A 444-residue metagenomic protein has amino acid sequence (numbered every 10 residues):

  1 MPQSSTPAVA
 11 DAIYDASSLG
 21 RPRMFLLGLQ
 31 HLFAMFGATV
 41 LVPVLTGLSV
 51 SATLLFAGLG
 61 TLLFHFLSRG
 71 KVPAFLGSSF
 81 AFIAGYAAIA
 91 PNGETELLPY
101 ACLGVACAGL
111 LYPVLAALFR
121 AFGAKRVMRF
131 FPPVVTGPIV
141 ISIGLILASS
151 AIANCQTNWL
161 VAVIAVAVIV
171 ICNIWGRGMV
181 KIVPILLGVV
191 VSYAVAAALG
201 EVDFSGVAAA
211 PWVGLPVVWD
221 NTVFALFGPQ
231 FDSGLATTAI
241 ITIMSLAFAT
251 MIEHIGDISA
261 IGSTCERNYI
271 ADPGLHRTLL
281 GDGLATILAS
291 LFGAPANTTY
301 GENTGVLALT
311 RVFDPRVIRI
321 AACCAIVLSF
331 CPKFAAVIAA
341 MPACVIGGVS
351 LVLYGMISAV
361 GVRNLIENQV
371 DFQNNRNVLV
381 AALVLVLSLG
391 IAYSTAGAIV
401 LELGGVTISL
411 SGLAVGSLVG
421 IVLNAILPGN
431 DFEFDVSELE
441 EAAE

Functional and structural regions predicted by a protein language model:
M1-L26, F204-G228, S263-I270, A425-E444: Intrinsically disordered, low-complexity non-transmembrane regions of multi-pass membrane transporters
M1-L76, A81-T95: N-terminal signal-anchor module of multipass membrane proteins
A10-P22, G47-H65, K71, T242-P315 (+1 more regions): Membrane-embedded helical hairpins/re-entrant loop segments and their flanking transmembrane helices within multi-pass
P22-A38, V161-A165, V183-P184, L215-D257 (+1 more regions): Hydrophobic, membrane-embedded alpha-helices of multi-pass small-molecule transporters
V40-L45, F75-A88, G256-C265, N297-L309 (+2 more regions): Re-entrant/interfacial helical elements at transmembrane boundaries that shape and gate the permeation pathway
L48-T53, G70-F82, V127-T136, K181-L187 (+4 more regions): Short, non-helical or kinked segments that cap or interrupt transmembrane helices
Y86-G93, N173, N303-I318, C324-S329: Interfacial segments of multi-pass membrane proteins
E96-G206, A322-S437: Membrane-embedded alpha-helical modules
